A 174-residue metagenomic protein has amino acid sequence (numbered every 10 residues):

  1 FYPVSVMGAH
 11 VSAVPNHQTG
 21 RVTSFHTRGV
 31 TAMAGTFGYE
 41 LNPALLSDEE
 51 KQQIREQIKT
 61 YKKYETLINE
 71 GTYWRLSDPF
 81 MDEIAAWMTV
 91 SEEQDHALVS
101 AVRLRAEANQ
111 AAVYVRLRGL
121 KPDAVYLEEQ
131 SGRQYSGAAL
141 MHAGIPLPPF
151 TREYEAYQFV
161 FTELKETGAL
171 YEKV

Functional and structural regions predicted by a protein language model:
F1-G132: Active-site-proximal substrate-binding groove within the catalytic cores of carbohydrate-active enzymes
G137-V174: C-terminal beta-strand-rich structural cap/linker in extracellular carbohydrate-active enzymes
